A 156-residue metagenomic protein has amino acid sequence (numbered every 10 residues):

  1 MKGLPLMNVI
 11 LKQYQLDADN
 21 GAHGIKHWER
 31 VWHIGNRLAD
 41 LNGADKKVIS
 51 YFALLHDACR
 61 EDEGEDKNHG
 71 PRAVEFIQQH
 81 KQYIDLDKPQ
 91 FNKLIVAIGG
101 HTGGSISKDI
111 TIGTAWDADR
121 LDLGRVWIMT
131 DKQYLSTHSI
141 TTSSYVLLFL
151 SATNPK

Functional and structural regions predicted by a protein language model:
M1-P5, Q15-A44, L55, Y83-L86 (+1 more regions): Divalent metal-dependent phosphate-bond-processing catalytic cores, especially two-metal-ion Mg2+/Mn2+ enzymes that act
L4-L11, W32, G70-Q78, I95: An amphipathic alpha-helix signature
H23, E65, Q90: Conserved acidic
D45-K46, Q90: Membrane-helix interface segments
K46-G64, H69, A73, I95-T102 (+1 more regions): His-Asp-centered metal-binding catalytic motifs of divalent-metal-dependent phosphohydrolases/nucleases
D62-G64, H80-I84: Short, charged helix-to-loop "capping" segments that act as catalytic/coupling loops
D87, F91-I95: Membrane-interface starts of transmembrane alpha-helices
